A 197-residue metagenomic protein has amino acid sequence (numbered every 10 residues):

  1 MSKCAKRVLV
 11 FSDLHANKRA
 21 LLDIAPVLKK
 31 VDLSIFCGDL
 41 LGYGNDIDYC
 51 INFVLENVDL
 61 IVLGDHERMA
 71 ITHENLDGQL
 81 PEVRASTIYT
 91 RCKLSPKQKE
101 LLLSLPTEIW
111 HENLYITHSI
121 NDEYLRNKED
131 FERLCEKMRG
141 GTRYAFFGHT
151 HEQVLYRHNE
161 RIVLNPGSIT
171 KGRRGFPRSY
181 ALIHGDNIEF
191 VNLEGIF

Functional and structural regions predicted by a protein language model:
M1-D59, D77: N-terminal active-site segment of His-dependent metallophosphoesterases
S2-L9, I109-I116, H158-V163, G185-I188: Beta-strand-turn-beta hairpins that frame and shape the catalytic cleft of phosphate-ester-processing enzymes
C4, K29-K30, L55-N57, E112 (+3 more regions): Residue-level preference for short coil/turn positions at secondary-structure junctions
V10-D13, S34-D39, Y43, L60-D65 (+3 more regions): Active-site neighborhood of phospho(di)ester-bond hydrolases with catalytic His/Asp-centered motifs
A16-R19, C50-F53, N57-F146, T150-Q153: Conserved catalytic scaffold of divalent metal-dependent phosphoesterases
D23-V27, Y49-N52, N75-G78, D130-F131 (+2 more regions): Short, glycine/charged-enriched secondary-structure capping and boundary segments
K29, V83-C92, E160-I162, G172: P-loop/Walker A phosphate-binding loop and immediately adjacent motor/lid segment at beta-alpha junctions
L125-V191, G195: Conserved beta-sheet core of the metallophosphoesterase superfamily
